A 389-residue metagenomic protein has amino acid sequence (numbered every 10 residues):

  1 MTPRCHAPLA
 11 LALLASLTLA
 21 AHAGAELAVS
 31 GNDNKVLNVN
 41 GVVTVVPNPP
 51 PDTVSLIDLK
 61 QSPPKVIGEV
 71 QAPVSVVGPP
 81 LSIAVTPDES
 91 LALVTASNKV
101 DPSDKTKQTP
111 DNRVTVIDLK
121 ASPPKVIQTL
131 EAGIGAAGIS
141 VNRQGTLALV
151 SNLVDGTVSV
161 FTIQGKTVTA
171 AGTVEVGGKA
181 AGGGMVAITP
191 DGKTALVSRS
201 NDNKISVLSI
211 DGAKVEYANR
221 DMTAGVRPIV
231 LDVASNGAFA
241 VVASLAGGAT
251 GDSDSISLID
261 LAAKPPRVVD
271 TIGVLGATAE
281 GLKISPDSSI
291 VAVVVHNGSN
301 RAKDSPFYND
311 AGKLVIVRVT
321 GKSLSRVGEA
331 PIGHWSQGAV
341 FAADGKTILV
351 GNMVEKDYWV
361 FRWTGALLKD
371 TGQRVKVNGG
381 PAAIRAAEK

Functional and structural regions predicted by a protein language model:
M1-A10: Bacterial N-terminal signal peptides that target proteins for export
A10-A20: Bacterial N-terminal signal peptides
A23-K389: Predominantly soluble domains enriched in secretory-pathway, periplasmic, or organellar proteins
